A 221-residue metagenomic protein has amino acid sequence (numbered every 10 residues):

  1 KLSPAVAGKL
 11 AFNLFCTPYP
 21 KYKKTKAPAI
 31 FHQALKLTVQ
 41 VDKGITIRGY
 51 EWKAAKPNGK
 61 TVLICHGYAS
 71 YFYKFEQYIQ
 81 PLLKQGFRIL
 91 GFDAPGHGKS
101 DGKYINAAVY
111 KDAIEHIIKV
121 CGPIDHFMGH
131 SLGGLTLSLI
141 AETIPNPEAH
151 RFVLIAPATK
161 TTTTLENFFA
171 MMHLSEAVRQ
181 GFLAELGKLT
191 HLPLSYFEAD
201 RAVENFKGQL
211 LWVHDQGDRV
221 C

Functional and structural regions predicted by a protein language model:
K1-Q40: An N-terminal hydrophobic leader/cap segment in hydrolases
K36-K53: A short loop-to-beta-strand scaffold at the N-terminal edge of the catalytic core in hydrolase folds
H66-S70: Active-site glycine-rich loops that stabilize anionic/oxyanionic intermediates across multiple enzyme folds
F72, I79-D101: Conserved alpha/beta-hydrolase
Y104-D125: Alpha/beta-hydrolase active-site loop
M128-L137: Gly/Ala-rich beta-loop-alpha elbow adjacent to hydrolase catalytic centers
I144-L192: Hydrolase active-site cap/lid region
N205-K207, W212-D218: Short beta-strand/loop motif that positions the catalytic acidic residue of the alpha/beta-hydrolase fold
